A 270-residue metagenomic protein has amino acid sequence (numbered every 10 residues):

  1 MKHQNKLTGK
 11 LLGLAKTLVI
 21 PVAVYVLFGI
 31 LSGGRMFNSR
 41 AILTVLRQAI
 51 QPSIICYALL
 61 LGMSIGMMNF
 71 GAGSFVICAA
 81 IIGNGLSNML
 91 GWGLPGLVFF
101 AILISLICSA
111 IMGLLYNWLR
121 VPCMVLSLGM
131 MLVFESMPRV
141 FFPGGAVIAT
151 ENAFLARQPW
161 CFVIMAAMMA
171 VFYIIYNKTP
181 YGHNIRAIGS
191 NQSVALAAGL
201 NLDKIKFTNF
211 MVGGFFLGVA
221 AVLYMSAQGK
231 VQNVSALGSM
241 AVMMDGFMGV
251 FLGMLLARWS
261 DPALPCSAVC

Functional and structural regions predicted by a protein language model:
M1-C56, P95-G96, S190, L200 (+1 more regions): Membrane-interfacial amphipathic/re-entrant helices at transmembrane-helix boundaries
I20-F37, M137-F142, I174-G182: Structural signal for alpha-helical transmembrane segments and their membrane-water exit/capping regions in multi-pass
V24-G33, N38-L90, Y116, F247-A263: Single transmembrane alpha-helix segments in multi-pass membrane proteins
L61, G85, M89, A110 (+4 more regions): Membrane-interface helix caps of multi-pass small-molecule transporters
G91-M131, A268: Alpha-helical transmembrane segments within multi-pass membrane transporters and channels
W92-G93, Q158-Q232: Helix-loop-helix "hairpin" substructures at the membrane interface of multi-pass membrane proteins
L119-T179, F207-T208, A227-S239: Transmembrane helix-bundle core of multi-pass membrane transporters and related energy-transducing complexes
V231-C270: Transmembrane alpha-helical segments in multi-pass inner-membrane proteins
